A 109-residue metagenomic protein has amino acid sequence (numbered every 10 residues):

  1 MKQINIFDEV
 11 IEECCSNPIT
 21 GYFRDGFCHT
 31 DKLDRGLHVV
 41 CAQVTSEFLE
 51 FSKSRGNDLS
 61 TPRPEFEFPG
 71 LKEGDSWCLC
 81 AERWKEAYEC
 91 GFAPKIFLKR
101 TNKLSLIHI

Functional and structural regions predicted by a protein language model:
M1-E47: Extended boundary segments
Q43-D58: Short, basic/aromatic beta-hairpin or loop at an interaction surface
S60-E67: Short alpha-helix capping/helix-loop boundary micro-motifs
E82-E86, G91, N102: Short, charged beta-turn/beta-strand-edge "cap" motif at the junction between a beta-strand and an adjacent loop
I107-I109: Conserved small/polar residues in nucleotide/adenosyl-binding loops
